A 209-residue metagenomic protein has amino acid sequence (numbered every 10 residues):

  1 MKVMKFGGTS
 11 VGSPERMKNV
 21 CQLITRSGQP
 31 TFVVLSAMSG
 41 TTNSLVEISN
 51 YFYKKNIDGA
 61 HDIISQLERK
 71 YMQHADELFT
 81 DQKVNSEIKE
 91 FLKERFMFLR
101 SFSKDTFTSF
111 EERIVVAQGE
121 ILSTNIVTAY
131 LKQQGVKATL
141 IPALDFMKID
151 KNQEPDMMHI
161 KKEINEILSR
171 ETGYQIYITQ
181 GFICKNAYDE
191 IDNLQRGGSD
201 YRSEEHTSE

Functional and structural regions predicted by a protein language model:
M1-S208: Nucleotide/pyrophosphate-binding catalytic subdomain
